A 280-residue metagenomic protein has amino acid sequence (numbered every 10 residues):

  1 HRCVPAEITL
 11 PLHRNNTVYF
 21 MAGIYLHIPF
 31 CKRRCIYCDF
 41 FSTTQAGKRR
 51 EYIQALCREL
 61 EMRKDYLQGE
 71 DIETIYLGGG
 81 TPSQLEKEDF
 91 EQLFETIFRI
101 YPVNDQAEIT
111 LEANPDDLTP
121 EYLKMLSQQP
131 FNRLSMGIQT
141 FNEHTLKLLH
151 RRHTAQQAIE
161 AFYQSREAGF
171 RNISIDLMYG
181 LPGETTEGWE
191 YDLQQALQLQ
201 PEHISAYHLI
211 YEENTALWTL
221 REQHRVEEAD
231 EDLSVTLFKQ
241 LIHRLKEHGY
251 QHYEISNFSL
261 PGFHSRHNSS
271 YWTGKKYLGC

Functional and structural regions predicted by a protein language model:
A6-I8, I100: Hydrophobic transmembrane signal anchors and adjacent membrane-proximal interface regions, especially in viral
I8-F20: Short, Lys/Arg-enriched N-terminal segments with co-localized hydrophobic residues within the first ~10-30 amino acids
R14-N15, C38, Y191: Intrinsic-disorder/low-complexity regions
Y19-G23, S42-D65, E70-C280: C-terminal scaffold of the Radical SAM
L26: Conserved N-terminal Rossmann-fold NAD(P)-binding element of oxidoreductases
P29-F40: Local cysteine-cluster metal-coordination motifs and their immediate loop/turn environment, predominantly Fe-S cluster
